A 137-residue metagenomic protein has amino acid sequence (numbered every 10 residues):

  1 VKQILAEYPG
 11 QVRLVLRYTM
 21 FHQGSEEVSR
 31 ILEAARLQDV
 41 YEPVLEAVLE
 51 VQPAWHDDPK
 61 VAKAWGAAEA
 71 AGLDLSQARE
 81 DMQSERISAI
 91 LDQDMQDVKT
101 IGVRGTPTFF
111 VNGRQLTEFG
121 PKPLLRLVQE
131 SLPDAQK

Functional and structural regions predicted by a protein language model:
V1-A6, A62-K137: C-terminal cap of thioredoxin/glutaredoxin-like
V1-E69, Q129, D134-K137: Structural alpha/beta surface segment adjacent to cysteine/selenocysteine redox centers across thiol/disulfide enzymes
